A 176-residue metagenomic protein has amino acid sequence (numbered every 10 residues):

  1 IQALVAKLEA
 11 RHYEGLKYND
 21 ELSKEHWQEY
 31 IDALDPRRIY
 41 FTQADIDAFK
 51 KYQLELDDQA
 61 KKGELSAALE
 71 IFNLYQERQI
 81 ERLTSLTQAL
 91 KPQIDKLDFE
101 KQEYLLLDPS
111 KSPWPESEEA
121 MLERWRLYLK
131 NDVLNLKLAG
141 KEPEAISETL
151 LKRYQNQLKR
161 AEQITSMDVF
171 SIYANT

Functional and structural regions predicted by a protein language model:
I1-T176: Flexible, low-complexity junctional segments that flank or bridge functional domains
